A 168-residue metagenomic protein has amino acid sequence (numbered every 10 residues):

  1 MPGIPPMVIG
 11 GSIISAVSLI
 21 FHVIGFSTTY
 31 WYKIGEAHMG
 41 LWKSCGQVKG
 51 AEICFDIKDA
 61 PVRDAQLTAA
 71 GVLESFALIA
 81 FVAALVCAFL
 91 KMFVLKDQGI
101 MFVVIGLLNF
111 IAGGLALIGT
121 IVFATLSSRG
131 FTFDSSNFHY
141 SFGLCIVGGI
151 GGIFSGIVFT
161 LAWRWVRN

Functional and structural regions predicted by a protein language model:
P2-Y32, Q66-S127, F142-V166: Signature of small four-pass
H22-G71: A surface-exposed beta-alpha-beta supersecondary segment
A37, V103, S136: Short acidic-hydrophobic sequence patches enriched in Asp/Glu that either
G50-I57, V62-A65, A124-G143: Interfacial non-cytosolic loop connecting adjacent transmembrane helices
